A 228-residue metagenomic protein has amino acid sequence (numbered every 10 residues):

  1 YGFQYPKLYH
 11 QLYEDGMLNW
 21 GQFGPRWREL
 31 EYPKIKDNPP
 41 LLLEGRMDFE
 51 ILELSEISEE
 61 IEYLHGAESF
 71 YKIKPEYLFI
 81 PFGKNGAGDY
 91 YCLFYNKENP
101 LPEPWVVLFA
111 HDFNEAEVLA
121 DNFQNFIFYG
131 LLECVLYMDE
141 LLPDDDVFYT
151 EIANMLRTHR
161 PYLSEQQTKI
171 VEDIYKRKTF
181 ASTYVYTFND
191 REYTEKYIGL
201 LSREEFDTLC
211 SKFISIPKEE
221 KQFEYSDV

Functional and structural regions predicted by a protein language model:
Y1-Y90, E98, T168, A181-V228: A surface-exposed partner-binding patch
P6, A120-Q124, Y149: Alpha-helix initiation and N-capping motif
E44-E50, L54-I57, D112, A116 (+4 more regions): Intrinsic-disorder-associated interaction segments
L93: Short, ligand-facing micro-motifs at secondary-structure edges
K97-E103: Short, solvent-exposed loop/turn segments that connect beta-strands within catalytic domains and beta-strand-rich
E103-L142: Compact, glycine/acidic-enriched structural inserts
D139-F188: An amphipathic alpha-helical core segment
